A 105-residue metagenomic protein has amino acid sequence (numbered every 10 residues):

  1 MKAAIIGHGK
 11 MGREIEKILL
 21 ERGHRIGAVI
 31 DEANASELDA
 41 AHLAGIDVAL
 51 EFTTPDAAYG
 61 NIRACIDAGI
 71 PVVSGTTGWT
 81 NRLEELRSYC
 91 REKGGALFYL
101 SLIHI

Functional and structural regions predicted by a protein language model:
K2-E14: Glycine-rich adenosine-cofactor-binding loop
E21-L38: NAD(P)-binding Rossmann-fold cofactor-contacting core
E37-G45: Short amphipathic alpha-helix with an adjacent loop that forms part of the alpha/beta core around
A49-L50: N-terminal Rossmann-like NAD(P) cofactor-binding module of classical short-chain dehydrogenase/reductase
A64-R82: ADP-ribose/adenylate-binding Rossmann-like module
T76-F98: Rossmann-fold NAD(P)-binding glycine/threonine-rich loop
I103-I105: Conserved small/polar residues in nucleotide/adenosyl-binding loops
